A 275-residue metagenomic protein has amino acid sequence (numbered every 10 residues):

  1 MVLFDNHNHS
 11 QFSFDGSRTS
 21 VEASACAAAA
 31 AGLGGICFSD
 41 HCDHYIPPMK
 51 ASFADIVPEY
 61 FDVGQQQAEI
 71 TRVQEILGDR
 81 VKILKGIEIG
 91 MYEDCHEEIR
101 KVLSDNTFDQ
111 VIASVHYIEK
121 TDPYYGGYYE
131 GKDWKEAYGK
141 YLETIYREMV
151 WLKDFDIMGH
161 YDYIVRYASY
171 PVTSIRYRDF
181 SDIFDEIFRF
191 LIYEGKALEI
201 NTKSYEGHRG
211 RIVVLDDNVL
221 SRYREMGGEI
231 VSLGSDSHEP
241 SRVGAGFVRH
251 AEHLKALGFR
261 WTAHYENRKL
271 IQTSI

Functional and structural regions predicted by a protein language model:
M1-E93, V102-D105, Y167-R178, T202 (+2 more regions): An N-terminally biased module of ancient metal coordination in phosphate/nucleic-acid-related enzymes
M1-S10, V21, C26, E119 (+2 more regions): Charged catalytic cores and adjacent phosphate/nucleic-acid-binding surfaces used for phosphate/nucleic-acid chemistry
V2-D5, G35-C37, K82-G86, D109-I112 (+4 more regions): Structural preference for beta-strand elements that scaffold enzyme active sites
G16, G32-G35, G64, G78 (+12 more regions): Residue-identity detector for glycine
D40, V115, E266: Pocket-edge structural micro-motifs
K50, I56-Y193: Extended substrate/RNA-proximal surfaces in nucleic-acid metabolism proteins
